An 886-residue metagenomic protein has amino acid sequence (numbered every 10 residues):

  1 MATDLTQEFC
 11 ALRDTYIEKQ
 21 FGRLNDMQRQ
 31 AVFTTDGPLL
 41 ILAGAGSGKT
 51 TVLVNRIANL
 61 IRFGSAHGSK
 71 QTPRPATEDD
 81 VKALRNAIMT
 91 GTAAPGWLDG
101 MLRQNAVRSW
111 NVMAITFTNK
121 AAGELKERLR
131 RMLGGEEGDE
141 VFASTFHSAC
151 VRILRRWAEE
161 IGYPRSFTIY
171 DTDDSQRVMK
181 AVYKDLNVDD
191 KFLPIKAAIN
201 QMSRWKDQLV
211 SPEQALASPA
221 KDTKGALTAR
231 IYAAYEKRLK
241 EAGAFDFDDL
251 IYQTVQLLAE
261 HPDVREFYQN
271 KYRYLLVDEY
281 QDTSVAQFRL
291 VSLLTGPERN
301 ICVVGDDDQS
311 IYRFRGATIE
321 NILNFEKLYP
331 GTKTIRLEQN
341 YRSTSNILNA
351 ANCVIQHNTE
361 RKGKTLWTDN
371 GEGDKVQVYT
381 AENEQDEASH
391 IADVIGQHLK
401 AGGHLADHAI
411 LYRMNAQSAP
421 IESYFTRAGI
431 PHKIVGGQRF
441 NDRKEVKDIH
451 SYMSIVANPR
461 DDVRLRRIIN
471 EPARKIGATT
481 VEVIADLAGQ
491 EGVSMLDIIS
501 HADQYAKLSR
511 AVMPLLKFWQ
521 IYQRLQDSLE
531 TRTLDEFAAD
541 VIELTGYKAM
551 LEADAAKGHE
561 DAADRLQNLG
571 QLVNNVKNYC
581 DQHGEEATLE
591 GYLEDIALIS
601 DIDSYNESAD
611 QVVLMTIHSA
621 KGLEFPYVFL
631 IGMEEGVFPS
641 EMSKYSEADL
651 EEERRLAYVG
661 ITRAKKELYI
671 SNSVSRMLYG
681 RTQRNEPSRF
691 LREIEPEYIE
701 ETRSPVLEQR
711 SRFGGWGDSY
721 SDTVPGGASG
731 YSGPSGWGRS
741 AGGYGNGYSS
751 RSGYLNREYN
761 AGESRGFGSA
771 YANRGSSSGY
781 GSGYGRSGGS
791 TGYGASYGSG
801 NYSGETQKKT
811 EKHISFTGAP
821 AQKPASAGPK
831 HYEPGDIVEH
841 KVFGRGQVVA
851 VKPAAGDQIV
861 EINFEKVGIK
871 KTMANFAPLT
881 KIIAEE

Functional and structural regions predicted by a protein language model:
M1-P164, I169, E266, E320 (+1 more regions): P-loop NTPase Walker
R23, D80, I88-W97, F146-C150 (+4 more regions): Conserved helicase/translocase P-loop NTPase motor core
F33, G37, Q104-S109, Q256-L275 (+1 more regions): Short basic/glycine-enriched coil/helix segment immediately N-terminal to the Walker B
T35, F117, E137-V141, A158-D249 (+4 more regions): ATP-hydrolysis module of ASCE/P-loop NTPase motor domains, specifically the Walker B Asp-Glu catalytic pair
S47, Q281-E360, K364-D369, D486-G489 (+1 more regions): Conserved helicase motor core of SF1/SF2 NTP-dependent helicases
S47-L53, G68, P73, T77 (+8 more regions): Helicase P-loop NTPase motor core
A217-K221, H404, S418-I430, R443 (+4 more regions): Conserved helicase C-terminal RecA-like lobe
M633-G868, F876-E886: C-terminal accessory regions
